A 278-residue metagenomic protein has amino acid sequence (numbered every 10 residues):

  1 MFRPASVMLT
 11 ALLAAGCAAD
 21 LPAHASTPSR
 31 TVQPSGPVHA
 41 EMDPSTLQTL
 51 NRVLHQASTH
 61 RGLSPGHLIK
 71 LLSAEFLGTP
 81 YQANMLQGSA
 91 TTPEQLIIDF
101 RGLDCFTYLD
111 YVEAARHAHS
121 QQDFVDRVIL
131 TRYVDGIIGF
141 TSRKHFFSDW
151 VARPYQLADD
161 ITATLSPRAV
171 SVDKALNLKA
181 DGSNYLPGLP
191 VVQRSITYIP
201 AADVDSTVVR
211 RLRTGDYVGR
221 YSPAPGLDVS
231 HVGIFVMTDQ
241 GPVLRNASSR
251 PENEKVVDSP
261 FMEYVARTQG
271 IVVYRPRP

Functional and structural regions predicted by a protein language model:
M1-V7: Bacterial N-terminal signal peptides that target proteins for export
A15-G16: C-terminal motif of bacterial Sec signal peptides marking the signal peptidase cleavage site
A23-A25: Boundary at the C-terminal end of the N-terminal hydrophobic targeting segment
P28-L103: Cationic-aromatic interfacial patches
T79-S195, R213, G219-R220, M237-G241 (+1 more regions): Acidic/His-rich structured neighborhood in mature extracellular/periplasmic domains
T197-V208, S222: Short alpha-helix capping/helix-loop boundary micro-motifs
T214-G219, V229-S230, I234-P278: Low-complexity, Gly/Ser/Thr/Pro-rich intrinsically disordered linker/tail segments
A224-L227: Short, charged beta-turn/beta-strand-edge "cap" motif at the junction between a beta-strand and an adjacent loop
